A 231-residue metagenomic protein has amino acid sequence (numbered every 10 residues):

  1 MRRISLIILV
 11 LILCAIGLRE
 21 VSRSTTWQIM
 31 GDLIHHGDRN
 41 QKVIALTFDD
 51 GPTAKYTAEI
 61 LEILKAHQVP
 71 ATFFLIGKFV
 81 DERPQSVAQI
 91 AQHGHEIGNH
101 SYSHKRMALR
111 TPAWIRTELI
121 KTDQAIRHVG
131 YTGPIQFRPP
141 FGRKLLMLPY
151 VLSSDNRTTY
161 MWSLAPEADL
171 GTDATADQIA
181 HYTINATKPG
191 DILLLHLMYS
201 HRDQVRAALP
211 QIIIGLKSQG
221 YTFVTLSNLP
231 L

Functional and structural regions predicted by a protein language model:
M1-T47, E62-T72, K188-L231: Terminal accessory/targeting
S22-R110, W114, E118-A125, G133-P134: Active-site beta->alpha N-cap acidic-glycine motif
F48, L75-G77, N99-S101, P139-F141 (+3 more regions): A cross-domain feature marking catalytic cores of carbohydrate-active enzymes and several ubiquitous metabolic/repair
I63, Q89, H128, V151 (+2 more regions): Alpha-helical scaffold elements within enzyme catalytic domains, especially in hydrolases
G77-V80, S103-R106, G142-R143, A165-L170 (+1 more regions): Short histidine/acidic/glycine/proline-rich micro-motifs that form metal- and phosphate-coordinating active-site loops
R116-L119, T175-A180, A207-P210: Charged helix-capping and loop-helix junction motifs
H128-L152: Basic- and aromatic-lined ligand-binding clefts that recognize polyanionic substrates
R143, L148-N185, G220-L231: His/Asp/Glu-enriched short active-site or ligand-binding loop at hydrolase and phosphoryl-transfer sites
